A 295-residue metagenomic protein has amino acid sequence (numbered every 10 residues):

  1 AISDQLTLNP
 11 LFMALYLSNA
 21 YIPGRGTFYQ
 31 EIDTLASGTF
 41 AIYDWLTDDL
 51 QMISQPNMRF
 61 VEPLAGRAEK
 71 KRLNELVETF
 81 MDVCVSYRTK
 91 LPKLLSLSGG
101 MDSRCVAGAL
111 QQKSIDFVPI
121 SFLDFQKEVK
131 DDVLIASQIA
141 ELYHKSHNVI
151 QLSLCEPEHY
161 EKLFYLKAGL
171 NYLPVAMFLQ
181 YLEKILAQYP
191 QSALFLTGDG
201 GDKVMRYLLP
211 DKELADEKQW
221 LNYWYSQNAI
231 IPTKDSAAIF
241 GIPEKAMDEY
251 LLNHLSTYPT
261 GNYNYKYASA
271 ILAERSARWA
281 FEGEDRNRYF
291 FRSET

Functional and structural regions predicted by a protein language model:
A1-G66: N-terminal segments that mediate ammonia production and transfer in glutamine-dependent amidotransferase systems
N9, I22, P243, Y258-T260 (+1 more regions): Short linear sequence motifs
M13-L17, L163-F164, Y267-L272: Short alpha-helical scaffolding segments that buttress acidic/His motifs in well-ordered protein cores
W45-L46, R59-Y267, A277-W279, G283-T295: ATP-dependent adenylate-handling active sites, centered on carboxylate activation for C-N bond formation
